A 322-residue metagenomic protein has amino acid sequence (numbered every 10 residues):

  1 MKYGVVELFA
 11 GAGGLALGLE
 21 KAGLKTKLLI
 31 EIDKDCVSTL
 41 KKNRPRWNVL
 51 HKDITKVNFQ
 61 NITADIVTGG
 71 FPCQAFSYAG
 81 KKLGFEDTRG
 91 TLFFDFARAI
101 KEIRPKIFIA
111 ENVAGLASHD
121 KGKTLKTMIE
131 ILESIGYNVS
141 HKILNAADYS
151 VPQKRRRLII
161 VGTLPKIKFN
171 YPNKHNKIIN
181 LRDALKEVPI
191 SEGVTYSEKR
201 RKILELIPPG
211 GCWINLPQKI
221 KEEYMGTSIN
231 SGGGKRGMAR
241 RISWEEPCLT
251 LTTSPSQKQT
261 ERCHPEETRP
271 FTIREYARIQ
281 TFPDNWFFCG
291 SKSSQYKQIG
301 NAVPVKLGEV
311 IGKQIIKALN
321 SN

Functional and structural regions predicted by a protein language model:
M1-T26, I131-S134, R157-N322: S-adenosyl-L-methionine-dependent DNA methyltransferase catalytic core
K2-K106, A114-S118, K123-K126: Core alpha/beta nucleotide-donor-binding catalytic domains of modification enzymes
K34, P72-Q74, A114-G115, A147-Y149 (+2 more regions): Short, solvent-exposed loop/turn segments at secondary-structure junctions
K41, S150-V151, K177: Short secondary-structure boundary/capping segments
D53, H141-L144, N230-K235: Short gly/ser/thr-rich secondary-structure transition/capping motifs
T55, Q60, N145-A147, S191 (+1 more regions): Short, solvent-exposed coil/turn elements at secondary-structure transition points
T91-K154, I159-T163: Conserved Class I SAM-dependent methyltransferase catalytic core
